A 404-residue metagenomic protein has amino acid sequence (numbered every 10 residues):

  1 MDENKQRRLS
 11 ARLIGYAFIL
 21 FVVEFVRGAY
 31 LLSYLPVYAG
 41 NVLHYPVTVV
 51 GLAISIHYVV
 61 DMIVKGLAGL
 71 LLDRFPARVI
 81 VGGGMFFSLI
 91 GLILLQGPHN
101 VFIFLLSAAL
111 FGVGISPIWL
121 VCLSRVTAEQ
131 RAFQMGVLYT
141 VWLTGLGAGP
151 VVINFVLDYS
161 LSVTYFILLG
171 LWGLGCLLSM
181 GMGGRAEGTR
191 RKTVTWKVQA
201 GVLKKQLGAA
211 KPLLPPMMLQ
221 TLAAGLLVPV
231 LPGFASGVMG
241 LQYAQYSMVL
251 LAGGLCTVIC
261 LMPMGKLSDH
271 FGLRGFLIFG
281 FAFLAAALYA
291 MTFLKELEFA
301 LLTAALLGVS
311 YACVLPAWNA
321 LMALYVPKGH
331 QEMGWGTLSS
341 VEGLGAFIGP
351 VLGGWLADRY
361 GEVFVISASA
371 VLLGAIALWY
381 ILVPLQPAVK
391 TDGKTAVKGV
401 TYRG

Functional and structural regions predicted by a protein language model:
M1-S10, G183-P215, A396-G404: Juxtamembrane intracellular "pre-TM" segments in multi-pass secondary transporters
R7-Y58, K211-P212, P216, T221-M239 (+1 more regions): Helix-loop boundary and gating motifs at the non-cytosolic
F21, F102-P117, M218, F299-C313: Hydrophobic core of transmembrane alpha-helices in multi-pass small-molecule transporters, especially MFS/SLC-type
Y58-G66, L146-G147, G254-M262, A346-F347: Residue-level signature of mid-helix packing/kink "hotspots" within the transmembrane helices of 12-pass Major
V64-P76, L157, C260-G272, A357-D358: Helix-to-loop junctions at the C-terminal end of transmembrane segments in multipass secondary transporters
V79-I93, G275-A290, A370: Structural signature of the two symmetry-related core transmembrane helices
A109-T140, A320-L321: Cytoplasmic helix-loop-helix junction between adjacent transmembrane helices in 12-TM secondary transporters
T164-G181, V365-I381: Symmetry-related core transmembrane helices of the 12-TM Major Facilitator Superfamily/SLC fold
